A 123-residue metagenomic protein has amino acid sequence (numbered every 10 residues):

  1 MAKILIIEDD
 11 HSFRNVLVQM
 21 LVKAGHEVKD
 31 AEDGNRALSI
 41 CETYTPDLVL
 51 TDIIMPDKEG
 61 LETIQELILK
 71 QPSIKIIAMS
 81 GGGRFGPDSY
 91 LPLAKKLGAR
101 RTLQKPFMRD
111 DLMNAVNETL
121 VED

Functional and structural regions predicted by a protein language model:
E8: Conserved acidic carboxylate
H11-K29: Two-component/phosphorelay signaling modules centered on CheY-like receiver
D33-R36, E59-E62: Acidic catalytic/metal-coordinating carboxylates
D52: Active-site residues of response regulator receiver
M55: Receiver (REC) domain active-site loop signature in two-component systems and cognate sites in sensor histidine kinases
L61-S73: Short amphipathic alpha-helix used as the core "switch/output" element in two-component signaling
E62, G83-L103, D110, N114: Alpha4 helix (beta4-alpha4-beta5 surface) of REC/receiver domains from two-component response regulators
M79-G81: Hydrophobic/aromatic residues positioned on beta-strands within the core alpha/beta folds
